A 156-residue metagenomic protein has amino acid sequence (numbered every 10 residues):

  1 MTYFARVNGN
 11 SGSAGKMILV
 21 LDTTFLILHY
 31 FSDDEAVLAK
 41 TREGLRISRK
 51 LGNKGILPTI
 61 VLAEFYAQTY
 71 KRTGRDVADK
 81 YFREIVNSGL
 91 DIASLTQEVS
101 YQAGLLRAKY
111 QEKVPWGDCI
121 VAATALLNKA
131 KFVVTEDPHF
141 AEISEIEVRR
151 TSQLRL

Functional and structural regions predicted by a protein language model:
M1-I18, A122, L127-L156: Acidic, PIN/NYN-like endoribonuclease modules and their adjacent C-terminal/linker elements
M1-L57, Y70-R83, L156: Short, well-structured N-terminal submotif of metal-dependent ribonuclease cores
F4, D91-F132: Active-site neighborhoods of divalent-metal-dependent phosphate/nucleic-acid chemistry enzymes
L21, I56-L57, S94, W116 (+1 more regions): Short beta-strand scaffold positions
F25-L26, V61-L62, V99, I120-V121 (+1 more regions): Alpha-helix capping/helix-boundary segments
L28-Y30, Q68, A103, I143 (+1 more regions): Residues that scaffold the ATP/ADP-binding catalytic core of kinase and kinase-like folds
R83-I85, D91-L95, K113, A141-L156: Internal alpha/beta domain cores that form substrate/cofactor-binding pockets in large enzymes and binding proteins
